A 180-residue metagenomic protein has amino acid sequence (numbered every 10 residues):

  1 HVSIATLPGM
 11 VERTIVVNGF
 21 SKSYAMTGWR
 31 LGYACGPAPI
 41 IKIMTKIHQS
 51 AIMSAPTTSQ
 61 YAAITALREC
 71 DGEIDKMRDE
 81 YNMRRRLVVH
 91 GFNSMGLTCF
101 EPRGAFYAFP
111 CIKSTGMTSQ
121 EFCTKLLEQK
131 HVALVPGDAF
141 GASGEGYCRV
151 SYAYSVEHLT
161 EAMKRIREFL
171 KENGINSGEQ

Functional and structural regions predicted by a protein language model:
H1-Q180: PLP-dependent class I/II
